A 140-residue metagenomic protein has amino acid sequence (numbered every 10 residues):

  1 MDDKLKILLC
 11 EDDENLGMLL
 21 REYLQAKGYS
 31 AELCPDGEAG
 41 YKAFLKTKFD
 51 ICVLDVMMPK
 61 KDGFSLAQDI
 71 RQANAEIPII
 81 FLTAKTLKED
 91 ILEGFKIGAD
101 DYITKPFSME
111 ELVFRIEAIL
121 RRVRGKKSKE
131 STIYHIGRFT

Functional and structural regions predicted by a protein language model:
L5-K6, A118-T140: Short, Lys/Arg-enriched segments at the junction into DNA-binding effector domains of transcriptional regulators
D13-E32: Two-component/phosphorelay signaling modules centered on CheY-like receiver
D36-A39, D62-S65: Acidic catalytic/metal-coordinating carboxylates
T47-V53, M58: Active-site beta3 strand of CheY-like receiver
P59, L87, K105: The feature encodes the CheY-like receiver
F107-L120: C-terminal output helix
